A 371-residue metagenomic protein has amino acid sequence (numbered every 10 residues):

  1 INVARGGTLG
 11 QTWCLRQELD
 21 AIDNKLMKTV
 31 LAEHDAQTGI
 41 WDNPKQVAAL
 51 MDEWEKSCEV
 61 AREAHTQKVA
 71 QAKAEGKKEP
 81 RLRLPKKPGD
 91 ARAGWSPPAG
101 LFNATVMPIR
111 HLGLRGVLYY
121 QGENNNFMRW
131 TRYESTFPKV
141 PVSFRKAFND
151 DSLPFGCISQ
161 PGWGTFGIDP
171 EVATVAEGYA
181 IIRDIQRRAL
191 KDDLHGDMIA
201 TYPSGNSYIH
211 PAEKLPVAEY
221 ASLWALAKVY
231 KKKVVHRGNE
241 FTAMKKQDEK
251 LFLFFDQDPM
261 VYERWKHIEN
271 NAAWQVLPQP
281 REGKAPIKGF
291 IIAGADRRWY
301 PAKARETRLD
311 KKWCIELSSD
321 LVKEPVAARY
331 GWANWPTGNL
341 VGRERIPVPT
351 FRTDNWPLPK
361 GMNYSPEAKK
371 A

Functional and structural regions predicted by a protein language model:
I1-A371: Cell-envelope and extracellular/periplasmic
